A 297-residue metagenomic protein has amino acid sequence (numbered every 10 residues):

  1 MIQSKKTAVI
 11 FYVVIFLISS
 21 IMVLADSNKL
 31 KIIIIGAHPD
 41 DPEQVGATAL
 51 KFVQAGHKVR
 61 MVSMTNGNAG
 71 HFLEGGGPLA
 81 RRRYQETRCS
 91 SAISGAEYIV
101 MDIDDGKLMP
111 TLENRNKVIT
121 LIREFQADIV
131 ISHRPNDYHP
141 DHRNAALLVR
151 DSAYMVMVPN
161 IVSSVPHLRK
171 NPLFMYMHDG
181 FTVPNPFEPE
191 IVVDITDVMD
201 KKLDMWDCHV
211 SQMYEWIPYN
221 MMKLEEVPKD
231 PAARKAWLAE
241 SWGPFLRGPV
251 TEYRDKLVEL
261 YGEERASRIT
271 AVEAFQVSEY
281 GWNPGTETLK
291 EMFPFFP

Functional and structural regions predicted by a protein language model:
M1-F11: Bacterial N-terminal signal peptides that target proteins for export
I10-S20: Bacterial N-terminal signal peptides
L17, V162-S163, L168-K170, N185 (+1 more regions): C-terminal accessory domains and tails appended to enzymatic cores
V23-F125, I131, L147, M155: Active-site rim/loop-helix segments in enzyme catalytic domains that contact anionic ligands
H57, R169-F174: A short helix->loop->beta-strand "cap" motif at the edges of active sites that frequently abuts
R134-Y138: Membrane-interface helix caps and helix-loop-helix hairpins in membrane proteins
L147, F174-Y176, I191: Functional cores that coordinate and move charged inorganic groups
V149-V162: Cysteine protease catalytic core and zymogen-processing segment of caspase-like enzymes
